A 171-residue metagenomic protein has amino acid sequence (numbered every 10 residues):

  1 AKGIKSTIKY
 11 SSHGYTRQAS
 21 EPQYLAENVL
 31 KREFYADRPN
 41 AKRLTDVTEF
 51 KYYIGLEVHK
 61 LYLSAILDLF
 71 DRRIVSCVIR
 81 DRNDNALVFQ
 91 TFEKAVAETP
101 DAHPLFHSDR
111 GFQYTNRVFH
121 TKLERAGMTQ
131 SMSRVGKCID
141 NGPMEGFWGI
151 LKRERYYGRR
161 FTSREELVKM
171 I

Functional and structural regions predicted by a protein language model:
A1-I171: Charged DNA-binding/catalytic regions of mobile-element recombinases
